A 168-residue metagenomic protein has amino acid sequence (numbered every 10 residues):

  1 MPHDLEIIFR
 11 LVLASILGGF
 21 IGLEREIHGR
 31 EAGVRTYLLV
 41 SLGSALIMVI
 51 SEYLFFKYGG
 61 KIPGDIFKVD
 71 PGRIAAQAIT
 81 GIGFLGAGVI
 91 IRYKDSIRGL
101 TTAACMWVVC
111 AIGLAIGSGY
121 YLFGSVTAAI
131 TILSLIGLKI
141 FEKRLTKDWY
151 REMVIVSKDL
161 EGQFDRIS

Functional and structural regions predicted by a protein language model:
M1-I66: Alpha-helical transmembrane segments and their membrane-interface boundaries that form or gate the permeation pathway
I8-V12, I16, L38-L39, I74 (+2 more regions): Hydrophobic alpha-helical transmembrane segments
G18-I21, S44-M48, I82-F84, G88-V89 (+1 more regions): Alpha-helical transmembrane segments of multi-pass membrane proteins
I27-V40, D70-I79, Y93-W107: Short, non-helical or kinked segments that cap or interrupt transmembrane helices
L39-V49, A104-G117: Small-residue-rich segments of transmembrane alpha-helices in multi-pass membrane proteins, especially helix faces
E52-Y53, A75-L85: Ligand-binding beta-strand-loop-alpha-helix segment within the catalytic cores of soluble metabolic enzymes
Y93-S96, G117-L122: Membrane-interface helix caps and helix-loop-helix hairpins in membrane proteins
A103, Y120-S168: Canonical alpha-helical transmembrane segment with a positive-inside/aromatic-interface signature
